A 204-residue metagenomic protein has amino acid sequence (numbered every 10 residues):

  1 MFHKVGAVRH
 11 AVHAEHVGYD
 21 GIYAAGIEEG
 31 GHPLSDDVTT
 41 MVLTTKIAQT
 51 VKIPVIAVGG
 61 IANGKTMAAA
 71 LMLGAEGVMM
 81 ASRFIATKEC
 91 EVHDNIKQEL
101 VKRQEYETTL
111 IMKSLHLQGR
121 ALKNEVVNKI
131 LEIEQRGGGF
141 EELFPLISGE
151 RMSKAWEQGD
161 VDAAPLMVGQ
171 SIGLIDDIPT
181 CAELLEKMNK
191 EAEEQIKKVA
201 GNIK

Functional and structural regions predicted by a protein language model:
M1-G6, T108: Active-site glycine- and acidic-residue-rich loops that bind and position anionic ligands or nucleotide-like cofactors
M1-H3, I22-A24, V55-V58, V78-M80: Hydrophobic faces of well-ordered beta-strands that scaffold small-molecule active sites in alpha/beta enzyme cores
K4-T44, T87, V92: Glycine/Thr-rich beta-alpha phosphate-binding loop at enzyme active sites
L34-I56, A62-K204: Conserved active-site-proximal phosphate/metal-binding subdomains
